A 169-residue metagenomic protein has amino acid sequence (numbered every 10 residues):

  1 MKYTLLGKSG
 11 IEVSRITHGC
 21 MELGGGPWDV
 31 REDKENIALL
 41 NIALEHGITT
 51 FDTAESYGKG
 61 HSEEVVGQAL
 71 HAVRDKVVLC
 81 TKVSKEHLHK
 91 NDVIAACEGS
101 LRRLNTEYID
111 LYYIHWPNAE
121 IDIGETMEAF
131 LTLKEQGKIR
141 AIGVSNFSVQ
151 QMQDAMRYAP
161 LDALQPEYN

Functional and structural regions predicted by a protein language model:
M1-V77: N-terminal binding-site loop/beta-alpha segment at the start of enzyme catalytic domains that lines or forms
Y3, P117-N169: Beta/alpha (TIM)-barrel catalytic core signal, keyed to glycine-rich beta->alpha loops juxtaposed to Asp/Glu that bind
V13-T17, T49-T50, K76-K82, Y108-L111 (+2 more regions): Structural preference for beta-strand elements that scaffold enzyme active sites
E22-K34, T81-N91, N118: Active-site mouth loops of central-metabolism enzymes
G25, Y57-K59, E86-L88, W116-I121 (+1 more regions): Short, small-residue-enriched loops and turns at beta-alpha junctions that line or gate enzyme active sites
V30-A43, H89-L104, S148-D154: Short, acidic/polar
I42, H46, V65-V73, R103 (+2 more regions): Alpha-helical structural signal in soluble globular domains
V93-Y113, T132-Q136: CE4/NodB-like, metal-dependent polysaccharide N-deacetylase domain that modifies extracellular/periplasmic N-acetylated
